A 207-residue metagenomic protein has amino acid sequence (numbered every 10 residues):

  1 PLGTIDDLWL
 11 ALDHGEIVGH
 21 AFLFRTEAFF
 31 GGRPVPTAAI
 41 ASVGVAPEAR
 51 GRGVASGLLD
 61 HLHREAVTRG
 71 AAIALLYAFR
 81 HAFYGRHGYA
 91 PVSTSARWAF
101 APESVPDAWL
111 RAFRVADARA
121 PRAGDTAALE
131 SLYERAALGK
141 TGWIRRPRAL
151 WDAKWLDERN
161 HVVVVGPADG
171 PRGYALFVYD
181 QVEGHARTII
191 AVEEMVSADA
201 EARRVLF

Functional and structural regions predicted by a protein language model:
L2-G19, R33, A39, T94 (+1 more regions): A short helix-loop-beta-strand connector motif used in the catalytic cores of GNAT acetyltransferases and, in some
L10, E16-R25, T37-A39, G44 (+3 more regions): Conserved beta-strand in the GNAT
T26-G31: Active-site cofactor/substrate anionic-group-binding motifs, chiefly glycine- and Lys/Arg-rich phosphate-binding loops
P36-A39, G70-A72: Short loop/turn motifs at secondary-structure junctions
S42-V45, R50-T68, A200-F207: Conserved acetyl-CoA-binding loop-helix of GNAT-fold acetyltransferases
V67-I73, Y77-R97: Conserved active-site alpha-helix within GNAT-family acetyltransferase domains
S95-V196, A200-R204: Amide-forming acyltransferase catalytic core, primarily the GNAT-like/NAT-type and related acyltransferase folds
